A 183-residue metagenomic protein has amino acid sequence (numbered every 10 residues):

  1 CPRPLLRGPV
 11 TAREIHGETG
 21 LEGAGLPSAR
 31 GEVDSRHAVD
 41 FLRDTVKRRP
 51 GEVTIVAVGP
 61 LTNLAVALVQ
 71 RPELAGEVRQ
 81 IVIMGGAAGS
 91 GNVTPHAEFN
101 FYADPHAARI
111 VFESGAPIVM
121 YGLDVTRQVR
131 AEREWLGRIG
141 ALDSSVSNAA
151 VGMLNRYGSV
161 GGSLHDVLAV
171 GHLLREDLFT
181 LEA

Functional and structural regions predicted by a protein language model:
C1-A183: N-terminal acidic, glycine/proline-rich low-complexity segments
